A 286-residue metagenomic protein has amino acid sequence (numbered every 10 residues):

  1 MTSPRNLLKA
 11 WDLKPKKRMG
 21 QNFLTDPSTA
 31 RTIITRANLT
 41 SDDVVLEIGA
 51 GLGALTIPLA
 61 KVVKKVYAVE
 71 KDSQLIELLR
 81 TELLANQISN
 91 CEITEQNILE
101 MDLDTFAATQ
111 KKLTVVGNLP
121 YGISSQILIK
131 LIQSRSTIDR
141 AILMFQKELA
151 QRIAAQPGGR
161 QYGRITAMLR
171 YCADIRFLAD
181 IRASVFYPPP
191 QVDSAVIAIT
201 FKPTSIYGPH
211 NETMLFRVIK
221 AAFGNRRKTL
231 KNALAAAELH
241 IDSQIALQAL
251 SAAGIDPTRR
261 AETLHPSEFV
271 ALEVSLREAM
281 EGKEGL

Functional and structural regions predicted by a protein language model:
M1-A221, Q248-S251, R260-E262, A271-L286: Catalytic cores of RNA-modifying enzymes
G224: Active-site-proximal catalytic alpha-helix in oxidoreductases
A235-H240: Short helix-coil junctions and helix-kink-helix linkers
S243-A246: Short amphipathic alpha-helix in the helical subdomain of ABC transporter nucleotide-binding domains
E268: P-loop NTP-binding site
